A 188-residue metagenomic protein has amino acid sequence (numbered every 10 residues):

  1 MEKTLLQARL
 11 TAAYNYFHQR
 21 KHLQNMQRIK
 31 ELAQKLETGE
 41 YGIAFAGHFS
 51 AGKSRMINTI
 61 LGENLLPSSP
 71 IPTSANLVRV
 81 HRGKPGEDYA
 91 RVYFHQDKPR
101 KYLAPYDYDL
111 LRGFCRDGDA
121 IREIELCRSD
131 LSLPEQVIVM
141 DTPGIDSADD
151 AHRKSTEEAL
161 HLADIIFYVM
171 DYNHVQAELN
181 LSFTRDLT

Functional and structural regions predicted by a protein language model:
M1-K21: Charged, amphipathic alpha-helical linker segments immediately N-terminal to NTP-binding catalytic cores
L5, A12, R28, D109-L110 (+1 more regions): Exposed alpha-helical structural elements
Y16, L32-K35, G113-F114: Residues that form generic nucleotide/phosphate-binding pockets
Q24-K35, E40-Y41: Pre-Walker A adenine-sensing motif
E37-A51, R55-T188: Globular "head" domains of long coiled-coil molecular machines
